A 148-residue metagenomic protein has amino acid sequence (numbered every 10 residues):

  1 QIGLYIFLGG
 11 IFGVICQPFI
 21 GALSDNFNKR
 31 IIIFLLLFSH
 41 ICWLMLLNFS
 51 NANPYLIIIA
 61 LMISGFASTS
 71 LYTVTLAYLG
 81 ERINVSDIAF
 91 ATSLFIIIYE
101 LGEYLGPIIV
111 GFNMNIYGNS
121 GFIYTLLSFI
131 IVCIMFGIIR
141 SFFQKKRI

Functional and structural regions predicted by a protein language model:
I2-L4, S93: Small-residue hotspots at the loop-to-helix junctions and early N-terminal turns of transmembrane alpha-helices
G10-P18, E103-Y104: Residue-level signature of mid-helix packing/kink "hotspots" within the transmembrane helices of 12-pass Major
Q17-N28, M114-N115: Helix-to-loop junctions at the C-terminal end of transmembrane segments in multipass secondary transporters
I31-M45, L127: Structural signature of the two symmetry-related core transmembrane helices
L56-S70: Hydrophobic core of transmembrane alpha-helices in multi-pass small-molecule transporters, especially MFS/SLC-type
S70-I83: Intracellular juxtamembrane helix-capping segments at the cytosolic ends of symmetry-related transmembrane helices
V85-N115: A late C-terminal transmembrane helix in Major Facilitator Superfamily
F112-I130: A membrane-interface helix-boundary motif in multi-pass transporters
